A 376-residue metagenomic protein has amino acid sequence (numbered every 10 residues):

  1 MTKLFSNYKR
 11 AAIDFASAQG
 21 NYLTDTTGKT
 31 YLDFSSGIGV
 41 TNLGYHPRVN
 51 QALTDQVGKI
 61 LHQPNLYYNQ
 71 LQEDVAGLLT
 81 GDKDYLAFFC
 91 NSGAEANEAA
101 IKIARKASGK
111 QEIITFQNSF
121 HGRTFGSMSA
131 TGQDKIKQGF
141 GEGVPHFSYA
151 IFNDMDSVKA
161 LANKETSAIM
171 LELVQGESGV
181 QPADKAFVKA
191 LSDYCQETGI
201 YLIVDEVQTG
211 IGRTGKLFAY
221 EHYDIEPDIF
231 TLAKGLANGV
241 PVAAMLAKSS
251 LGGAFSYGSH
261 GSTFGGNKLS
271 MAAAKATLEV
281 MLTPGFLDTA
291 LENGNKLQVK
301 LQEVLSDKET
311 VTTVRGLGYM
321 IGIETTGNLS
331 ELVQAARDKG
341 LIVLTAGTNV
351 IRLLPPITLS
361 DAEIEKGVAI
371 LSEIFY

Functional and structural regions predicted by a protein language model:
M1-Y376: Conserved N-terminal phosphate-binding loop of PLP-dependent enzymes in the Aspartate aminotransferase
